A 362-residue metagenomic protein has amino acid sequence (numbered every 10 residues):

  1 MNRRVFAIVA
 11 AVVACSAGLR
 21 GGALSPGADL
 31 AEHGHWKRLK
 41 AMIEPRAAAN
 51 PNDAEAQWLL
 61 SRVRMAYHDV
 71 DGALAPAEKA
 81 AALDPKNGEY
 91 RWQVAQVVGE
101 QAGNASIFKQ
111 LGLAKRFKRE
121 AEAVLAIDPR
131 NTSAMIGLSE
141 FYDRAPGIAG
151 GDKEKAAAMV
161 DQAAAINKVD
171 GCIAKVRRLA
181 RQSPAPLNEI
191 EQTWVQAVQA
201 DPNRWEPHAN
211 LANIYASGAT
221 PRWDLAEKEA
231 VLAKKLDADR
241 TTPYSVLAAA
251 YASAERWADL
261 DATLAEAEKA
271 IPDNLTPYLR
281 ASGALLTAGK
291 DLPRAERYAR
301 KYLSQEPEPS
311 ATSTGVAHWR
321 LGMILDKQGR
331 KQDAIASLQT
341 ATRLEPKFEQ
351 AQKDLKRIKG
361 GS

Functional and structural regions predicted by a protein language model:
A7-A17: Bacterial N-terminal signal peptides
G18-D71, A75, E89, G360-S362: N-terminal leader/linker segments that initiate helical-solenoid repeat arrays
A28, R62, Q96, G103 (+9 more regions): Residue-level recognition of tetratricopeptide repeat
H33-A41, Y67-K79, A105-E122, I148-V160 (+5 more regions): Structural signature of tandem alpha-helical TPR/SEL1-like repeats, specifically the intra-repeat loop/turn
A49, L83, I127, A165-I166 (+5 more regions): Structural marker of alpha-solenoid helical repeat scaffolds
A54-E55, G88-E89, T132-S133, K168-C172 (+6 more regions): Helix-start (N-cap) detector for alpha-helical repeat units in TPR-like alpha-solenoids, especially tetratricopeptide
L59-R62, Q93, G137, A174 (+5 more regions): Canonical tetratricopeptide repeat
G151, K168-R178, P184-N188, T193 (+2 more regions): Terminal, low-structured helical/coil segments at or just beyond the last alpha-helical repeat
